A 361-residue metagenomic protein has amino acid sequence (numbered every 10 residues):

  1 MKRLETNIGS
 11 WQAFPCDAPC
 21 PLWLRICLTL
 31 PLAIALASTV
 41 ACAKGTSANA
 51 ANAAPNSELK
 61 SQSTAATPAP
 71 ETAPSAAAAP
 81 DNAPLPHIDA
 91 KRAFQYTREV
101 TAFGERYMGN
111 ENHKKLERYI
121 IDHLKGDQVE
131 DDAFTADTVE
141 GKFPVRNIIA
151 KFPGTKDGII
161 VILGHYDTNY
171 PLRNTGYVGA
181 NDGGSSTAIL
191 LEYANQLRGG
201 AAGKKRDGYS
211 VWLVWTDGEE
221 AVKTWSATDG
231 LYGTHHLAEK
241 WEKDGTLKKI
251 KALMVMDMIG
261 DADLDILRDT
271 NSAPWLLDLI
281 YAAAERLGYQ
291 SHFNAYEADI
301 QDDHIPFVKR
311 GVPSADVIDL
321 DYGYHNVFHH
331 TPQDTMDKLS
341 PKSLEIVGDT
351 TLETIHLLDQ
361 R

Functional and structural regions predicted by a protein language model:
S38-A41: C-terminal motif of bacterial Sec signal peptides marking the signal peptidase cleavage site
A43-G45: Bacterial signal peptide processing site
P68-E117, Y324-T335: N-terminal capping segment at the start of a domain
P84-H87, T135-D137, A252, D261-R361: Active-site-adjacent substrate-binding region of metalloamidase/peptidase-like peptide-processing proteins
Q95-T155: A non-catalytic alpha/beta surface segment that caps or lines the substrate-entry region of metallo-dependent hydrolase
G176-A282, S291, D299, H304: Acidic/histidine-rich catalytic neighborhood of metal-dependent amide-processing enzymes
